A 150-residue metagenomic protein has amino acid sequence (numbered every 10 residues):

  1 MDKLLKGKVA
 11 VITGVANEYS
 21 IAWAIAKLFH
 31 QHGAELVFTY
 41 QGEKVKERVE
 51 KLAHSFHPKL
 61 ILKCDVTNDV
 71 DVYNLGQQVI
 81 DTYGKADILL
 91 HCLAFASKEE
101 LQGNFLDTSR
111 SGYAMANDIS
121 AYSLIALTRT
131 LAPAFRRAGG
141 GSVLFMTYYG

Functional and structural regions predicted by a protein language model:
D2-F38: Canonical Rossmann dinucleotide-binding motif of NAD(H)/NADP(H)-dependent dehydrogenases/reductases, specifically
V9-T13, L89-A94: Conserved hydrophobic beta-strands of the Rossmann-like cofactor-binding core in SDR/related NAD(P)H-dependent
G14-W23, K27, A94-A132, R136-G150: Catalytic loop of short-chain dehydrogenase/reductase
G42-V45: Helix N-cap at the beta1-alpha1 junction of Rossmann-like dinucleotide-binding domains, i.e., the first residues
R48, D71, G112: Short acidic active-site motifs
A53-V70: Rossmann-fold cofactor-recognition segment
P58, K85-A86, Y113: Local beta-strand N-terminus motif with an aromatic residue
T67-T82: Conserved Rossmann-fold cofactor-binding substructure of NAD(P)-dependent oxidoreductases
